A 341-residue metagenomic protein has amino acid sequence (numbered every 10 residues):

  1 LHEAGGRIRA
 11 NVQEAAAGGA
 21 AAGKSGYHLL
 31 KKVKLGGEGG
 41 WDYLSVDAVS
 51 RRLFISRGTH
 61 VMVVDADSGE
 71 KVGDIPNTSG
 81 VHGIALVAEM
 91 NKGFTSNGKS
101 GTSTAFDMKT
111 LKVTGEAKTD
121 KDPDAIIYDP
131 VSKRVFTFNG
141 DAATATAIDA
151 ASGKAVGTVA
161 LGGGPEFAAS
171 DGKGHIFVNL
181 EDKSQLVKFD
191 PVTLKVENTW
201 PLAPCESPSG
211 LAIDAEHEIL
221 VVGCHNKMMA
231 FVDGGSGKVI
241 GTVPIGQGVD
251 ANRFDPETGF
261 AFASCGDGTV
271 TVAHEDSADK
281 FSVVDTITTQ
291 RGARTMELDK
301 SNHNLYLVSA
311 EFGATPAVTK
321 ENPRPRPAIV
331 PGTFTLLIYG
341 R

Functional and structural regions predicted by a protein language model:
L1-R341: Predominantly soluble domains enriched in secretory-pathway, periplasmic, or organellar proteins
